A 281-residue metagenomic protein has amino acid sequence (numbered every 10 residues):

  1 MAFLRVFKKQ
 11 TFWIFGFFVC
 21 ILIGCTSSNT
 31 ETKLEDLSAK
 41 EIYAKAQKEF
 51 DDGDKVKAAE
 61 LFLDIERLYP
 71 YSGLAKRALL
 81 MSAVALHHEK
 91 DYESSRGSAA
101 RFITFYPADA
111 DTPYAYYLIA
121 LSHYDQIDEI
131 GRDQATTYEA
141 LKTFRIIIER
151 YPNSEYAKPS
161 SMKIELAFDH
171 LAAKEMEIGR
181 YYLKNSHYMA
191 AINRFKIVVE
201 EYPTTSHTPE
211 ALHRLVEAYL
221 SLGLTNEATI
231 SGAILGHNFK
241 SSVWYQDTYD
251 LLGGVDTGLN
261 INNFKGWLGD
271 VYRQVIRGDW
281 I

Functional and structural regions predicted by a protein language model:
A2-F7, I21-I281: Acidic, polar-rich low-complexity tracts and alpha-helical solenoid repeat scaffolds
W13-L22: Bacterial N-terminal signal peptides
